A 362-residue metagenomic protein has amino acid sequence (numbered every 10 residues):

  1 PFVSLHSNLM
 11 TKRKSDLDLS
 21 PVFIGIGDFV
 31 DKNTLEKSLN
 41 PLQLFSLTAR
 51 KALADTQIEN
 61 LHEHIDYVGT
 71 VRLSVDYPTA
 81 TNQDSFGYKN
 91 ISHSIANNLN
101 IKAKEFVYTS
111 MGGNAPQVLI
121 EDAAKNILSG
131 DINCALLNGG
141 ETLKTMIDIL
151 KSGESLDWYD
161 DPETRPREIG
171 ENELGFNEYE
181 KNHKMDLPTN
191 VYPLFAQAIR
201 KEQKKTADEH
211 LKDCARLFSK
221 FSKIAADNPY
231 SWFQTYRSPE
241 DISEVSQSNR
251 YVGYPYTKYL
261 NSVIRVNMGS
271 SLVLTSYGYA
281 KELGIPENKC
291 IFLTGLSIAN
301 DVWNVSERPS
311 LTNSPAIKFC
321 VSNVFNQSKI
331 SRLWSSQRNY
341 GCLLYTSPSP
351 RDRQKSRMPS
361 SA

Functional and structural regions predicted by a protein language model:
T11-S46, D161-M185, P193-R216, K220 (+1 more regions): Condensing-enzyme catalytic core mediating Claisen C-C bond formation in acyl metabolism
S15-L17, L39, R72, P78-C134 (+8 more regions): Conserved catalytic cysteine-centered active-site region of acyl-thioester-dependent Claisen-condensing enzymes
I24-N33, I58-Y77: N-terminal alpha-helical transmembrane segments of multi-pass membrane transport and channel/translocase proteins
L42-E59, I91-S92, S276, T312-K329: Short, well-ordered amphipathic alpha-helical segments that serve as non-catalytic structural scaffolds within diverse
Y345-D352: Conserved small/polar residues in nucleotide/adenosyl-binding loops
S356-A362: Hydrophobic alpha-helical segments, chiefly the membrane-spanning helices and signal/signal-anchor peptides
